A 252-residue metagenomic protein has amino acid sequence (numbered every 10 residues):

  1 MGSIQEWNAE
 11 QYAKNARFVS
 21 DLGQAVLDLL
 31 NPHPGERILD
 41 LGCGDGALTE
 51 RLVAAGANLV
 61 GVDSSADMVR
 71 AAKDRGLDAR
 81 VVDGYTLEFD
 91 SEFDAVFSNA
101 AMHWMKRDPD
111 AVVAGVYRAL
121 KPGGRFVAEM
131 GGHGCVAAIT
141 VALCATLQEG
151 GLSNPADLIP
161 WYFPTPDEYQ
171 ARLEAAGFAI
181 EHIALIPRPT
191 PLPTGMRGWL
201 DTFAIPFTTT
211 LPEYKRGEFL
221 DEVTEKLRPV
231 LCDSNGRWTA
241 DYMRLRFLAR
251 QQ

Functional and structural regions predicted by a protein language model:
M1-E36, A47-L48, M68: Conserved class I S-adenosyl-L-methionine
L39-L87, A95: Class I SAM-dependent methyltransferase SAM/SAH-binding core
A95-P109: A short SAM/SAH-binding and catalytic strip from SAM-dependent methyltransferases
D110-R125: A short glycine-rich, Lys/Arg-flanked "PGG" loop and its adjoining helix->strand segment in the class I
V127-G150: Conserved class I S-adenosyl-L-methionine
W161-A176: Short alpha-helix
A176, I180-N235: C-terminal helical/coil "lid" or tail adjacent to the Rossmann-like core of SAM-dependent
D201, L245-Q252: Core SAM-dependent methyltransferase catalytic element
